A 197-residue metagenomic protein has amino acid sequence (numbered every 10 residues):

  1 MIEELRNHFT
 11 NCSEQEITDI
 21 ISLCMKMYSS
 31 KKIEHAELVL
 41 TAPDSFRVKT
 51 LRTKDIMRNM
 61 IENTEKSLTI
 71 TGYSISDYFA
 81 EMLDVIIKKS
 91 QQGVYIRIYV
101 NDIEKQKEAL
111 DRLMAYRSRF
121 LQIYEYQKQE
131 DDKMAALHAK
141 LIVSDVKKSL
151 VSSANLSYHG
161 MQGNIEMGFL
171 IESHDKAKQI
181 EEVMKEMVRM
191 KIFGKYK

Functional and structural regions predicted by a protein language model:
M1-R58, D77-K197: PLD/PLD-like phosphodiesterase catalytic module centered on the HKD motif
S45-F46, L68-I70: Active-site-adjacent "lid" and substrate-binding segments of diverse enzymatic cores
M60-E65: Secondary-structure "cap/kink" motif recognition
K66-T69, K148: Structural motif
I70-Y73, V100: Short glycine-centered, acidic/aromatic-flanked micro-motifs in structured strand/loop junctions that mark active-site
